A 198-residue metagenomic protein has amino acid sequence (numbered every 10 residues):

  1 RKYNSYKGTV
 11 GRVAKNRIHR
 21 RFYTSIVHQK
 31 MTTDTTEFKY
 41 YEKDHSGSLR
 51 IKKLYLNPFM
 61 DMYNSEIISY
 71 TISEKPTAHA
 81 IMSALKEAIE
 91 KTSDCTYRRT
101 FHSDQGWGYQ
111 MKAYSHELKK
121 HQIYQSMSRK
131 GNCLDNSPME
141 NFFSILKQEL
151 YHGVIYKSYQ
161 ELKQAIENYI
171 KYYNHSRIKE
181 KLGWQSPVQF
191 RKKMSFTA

Functional and structural regions predicted by a protein language model:
R1-I26, N132, S186-M194: Basic, flexible linker segments flanking DNA-binding modules in nucleic acid-interacting mobile-element proteins
N4-T9, S103-Q105, K112, M127-K147 (+2 more regions): RNase H-like two-metal-ion nuclease catalytic core shared by retroviral integrases and related mobile-element nucleases
I18, D34, S65, L85 (+7 more regions): Mobile genetic element proteins and their domesticated derivatives, centered on retroelements and DNA transposons
R20-I68: An active-site-proximal beta-strand-loop segment
K52-K53, T71-D94: Active-site beta-loop-alpha junctions of metal-dependent nucleic acid enzymes, especially the RNase H-like/DDE
N64-Y70, Q125-S128, H152-G153: Short small-residue beta-strand/loop micro-motif enriched in glycine and branched aliphatics
D94-Q110: Cysteine/selenocysteine-centered motifs that mediate thiol-based redox chemistry or coordinate metal-sulfur cofactors
K119-I123, I145-A198: C-terminal domain-tail junction helix/linker
